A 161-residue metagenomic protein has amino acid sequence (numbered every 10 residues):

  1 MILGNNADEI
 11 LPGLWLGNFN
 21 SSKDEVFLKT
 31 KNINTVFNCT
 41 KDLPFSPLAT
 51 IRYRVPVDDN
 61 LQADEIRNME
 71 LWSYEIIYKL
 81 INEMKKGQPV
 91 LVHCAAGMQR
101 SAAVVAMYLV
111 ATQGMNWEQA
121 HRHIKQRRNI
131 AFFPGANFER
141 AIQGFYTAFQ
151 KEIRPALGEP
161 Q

Functional and structural regions predicted by a protein language model:
I2-V90, V110-E152: Cysteine-based protein phosphatase catalytic domain of the PTP/DSP
E83-A106: A phosphate-binding catalytic loop at a beta-strand-loop-alpha-helix junction that coordinates phosphoryl groups
Q150-P160: A cross-kingdom feature marking charged/low-complexity
